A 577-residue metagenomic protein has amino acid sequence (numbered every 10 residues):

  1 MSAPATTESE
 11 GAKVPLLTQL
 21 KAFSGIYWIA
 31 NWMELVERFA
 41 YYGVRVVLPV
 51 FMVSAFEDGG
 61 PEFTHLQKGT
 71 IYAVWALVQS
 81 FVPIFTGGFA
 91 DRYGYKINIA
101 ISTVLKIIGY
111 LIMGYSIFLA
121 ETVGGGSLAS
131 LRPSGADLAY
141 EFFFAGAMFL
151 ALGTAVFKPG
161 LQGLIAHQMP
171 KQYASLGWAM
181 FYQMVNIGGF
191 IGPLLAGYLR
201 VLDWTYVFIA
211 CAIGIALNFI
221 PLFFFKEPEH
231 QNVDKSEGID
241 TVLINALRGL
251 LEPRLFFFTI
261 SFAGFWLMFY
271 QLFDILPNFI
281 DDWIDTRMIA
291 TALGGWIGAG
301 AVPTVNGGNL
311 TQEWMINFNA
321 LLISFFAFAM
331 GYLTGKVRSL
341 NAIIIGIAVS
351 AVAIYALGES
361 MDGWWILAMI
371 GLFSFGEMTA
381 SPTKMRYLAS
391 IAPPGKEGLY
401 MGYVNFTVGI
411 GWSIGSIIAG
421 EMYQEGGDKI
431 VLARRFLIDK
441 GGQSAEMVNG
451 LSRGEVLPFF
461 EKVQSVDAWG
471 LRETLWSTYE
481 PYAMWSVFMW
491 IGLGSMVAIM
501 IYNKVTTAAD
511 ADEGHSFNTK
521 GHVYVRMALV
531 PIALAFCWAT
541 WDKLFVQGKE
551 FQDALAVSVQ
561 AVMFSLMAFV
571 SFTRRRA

Functional and structural regions predicted by a protein language model:
E8-S24, N232-I260: Juxtamembrane intracellular "pre-TM" segments in multi-pass secondary transporters
V46-Q67, D274-L310: Short amphipathic helix-loop junctions that connect adjacent transmembrane helices in Major Facilitator Superfamily/SLC
T70-G88, N317-A329: Central cavity-lining transmembrane alpha-helices of secondary-active solute carriers, predominantly the Major
V104-A136, A348-M361: C-terminal ends and interior cores of transmembrane alpha-helices in multi-pass membrane transporters/permeases
V156-M169, T379-P393: Intracellular juxtamembrane helix-capping segments at the cytosolic ends of symmetry-related transmembrane helices
S175-R200, V404-S416: Glycine-rich segments within core transmembrane alpha-helices of 12-TM secondary carriers
Y206-F223, Y482-I501, Q560-F564: Symmetry-related core transmembrane helices of the 12-TM Major Facilitator Superfamily/SLC fold
